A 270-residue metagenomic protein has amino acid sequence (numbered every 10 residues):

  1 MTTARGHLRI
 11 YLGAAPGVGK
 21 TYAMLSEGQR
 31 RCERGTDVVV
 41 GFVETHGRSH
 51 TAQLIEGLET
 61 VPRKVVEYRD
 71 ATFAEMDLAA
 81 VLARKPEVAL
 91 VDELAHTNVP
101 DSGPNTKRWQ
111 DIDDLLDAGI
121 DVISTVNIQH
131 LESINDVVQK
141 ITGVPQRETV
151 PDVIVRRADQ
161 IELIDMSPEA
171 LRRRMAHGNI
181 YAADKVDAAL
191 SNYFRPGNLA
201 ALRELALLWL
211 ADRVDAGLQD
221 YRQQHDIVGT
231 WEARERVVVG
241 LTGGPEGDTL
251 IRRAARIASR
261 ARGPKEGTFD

Functional and structural regions predicted by a protein language model:
R5-A79, A83: Conserved P-loop
D37, K85-V88, A118-S124: Loop/turn-to-beta-strand initiation segments
E44-S49, A95-H96, V122, I128-S133 (+2 more regions): Conserved nucleotide-binding/hydrolysis micro-motifs of P-loop NTPases
E93-W109, S133-D136: Conserved ATPase-coupling elements of RecA-like P-loop NTPase cores
K107-N127: Substrate-engagement module of ASCE P-loop NTPases
S124-R195: Internal gly/pro-rich beta-alpha loop/helix module that stabilizes soluble enzyme cofactors or their anionic handles
A188-Y193, G197-V238, G267-T268: Long, charged amphipathic helices and adjacent flexible linkers at domain junctions
V228-D270: Small/aliphatic-rich secondary-structure junction motif
